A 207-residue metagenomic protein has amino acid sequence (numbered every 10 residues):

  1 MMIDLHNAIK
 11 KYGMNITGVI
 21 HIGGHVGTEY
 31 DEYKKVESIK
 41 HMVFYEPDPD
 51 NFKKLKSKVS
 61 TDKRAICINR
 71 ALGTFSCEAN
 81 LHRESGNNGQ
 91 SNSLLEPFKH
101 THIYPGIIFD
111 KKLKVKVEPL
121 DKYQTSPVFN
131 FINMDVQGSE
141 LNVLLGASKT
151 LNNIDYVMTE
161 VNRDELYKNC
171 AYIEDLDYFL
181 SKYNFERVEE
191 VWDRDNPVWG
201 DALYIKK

Functional and structural regions predicted by a protein language model:
M1-K207: Phosphate/nucleotide-binding beta-alpha loop and adjacent structural elements of enzyme active sites
